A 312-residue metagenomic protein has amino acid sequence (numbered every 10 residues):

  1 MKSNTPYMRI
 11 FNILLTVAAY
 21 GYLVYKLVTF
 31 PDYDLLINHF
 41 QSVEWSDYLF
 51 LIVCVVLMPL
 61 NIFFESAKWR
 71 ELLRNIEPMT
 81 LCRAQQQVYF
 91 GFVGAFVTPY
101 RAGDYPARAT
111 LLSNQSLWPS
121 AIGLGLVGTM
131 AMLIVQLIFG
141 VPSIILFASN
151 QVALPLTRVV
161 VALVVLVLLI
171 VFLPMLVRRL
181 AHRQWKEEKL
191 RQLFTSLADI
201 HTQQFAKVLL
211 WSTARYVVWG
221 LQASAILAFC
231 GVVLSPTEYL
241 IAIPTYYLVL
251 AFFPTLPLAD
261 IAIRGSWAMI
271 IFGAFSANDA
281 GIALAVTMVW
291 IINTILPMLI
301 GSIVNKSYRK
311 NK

Functional and structural regions predicted by a protein language model:
M1-V88, I145-T255, L284, W290-K312: Predominantly cytoplasmic-facing regulatory/coupling regions of multi-pass membrane proteins
R70-M79, D104-W118: Transmembrane-helix boundary and interhelical linker motifs in polytopic inner-membrane proteins
C82-Q86, D104, Q115-M130, S276-M288: Membrane-interface alpha-helices at helix entry/exit sites of multi-pass transporters
Q85-S113: Extended non-transmembrane interhelical loops and adjacent amphipathic helices of multipass membrane proteins
V93-P99, S120-I145, V249, T287-L299: Membrane-embedded alpha-helical segments of transport systems, primarily multispan ion/solute transporters
G94-F96, P244-G265: Transmembrane alpha-helix interface/packing and boundary motifs in multi-pass membrane proteins, characterized by
D104-S113, L256-G273: Re-entrant/interfacial helical elements at transmembrane boundaries that shape and gate the permeation pathway
